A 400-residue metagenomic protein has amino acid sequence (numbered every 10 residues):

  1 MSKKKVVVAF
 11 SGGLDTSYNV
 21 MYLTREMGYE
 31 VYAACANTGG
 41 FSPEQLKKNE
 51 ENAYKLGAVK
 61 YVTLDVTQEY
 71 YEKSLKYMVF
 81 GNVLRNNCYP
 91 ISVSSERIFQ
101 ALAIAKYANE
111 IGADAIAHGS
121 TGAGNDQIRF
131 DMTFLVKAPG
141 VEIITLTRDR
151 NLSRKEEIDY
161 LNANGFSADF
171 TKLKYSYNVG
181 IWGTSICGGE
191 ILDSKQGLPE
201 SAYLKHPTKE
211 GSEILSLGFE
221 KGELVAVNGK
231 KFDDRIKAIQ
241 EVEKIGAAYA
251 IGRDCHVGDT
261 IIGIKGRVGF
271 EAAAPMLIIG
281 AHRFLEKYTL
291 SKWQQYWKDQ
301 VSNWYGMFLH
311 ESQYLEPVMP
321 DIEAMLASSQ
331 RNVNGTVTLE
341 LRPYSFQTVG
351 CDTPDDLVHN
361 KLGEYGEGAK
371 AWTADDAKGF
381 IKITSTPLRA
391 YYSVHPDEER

Functional and structural regions predicted by a protein language model:
S2-R400: Nucleotide-activated chemistry modules centered on ATP-dependent adenylation/adenylyltransferase
